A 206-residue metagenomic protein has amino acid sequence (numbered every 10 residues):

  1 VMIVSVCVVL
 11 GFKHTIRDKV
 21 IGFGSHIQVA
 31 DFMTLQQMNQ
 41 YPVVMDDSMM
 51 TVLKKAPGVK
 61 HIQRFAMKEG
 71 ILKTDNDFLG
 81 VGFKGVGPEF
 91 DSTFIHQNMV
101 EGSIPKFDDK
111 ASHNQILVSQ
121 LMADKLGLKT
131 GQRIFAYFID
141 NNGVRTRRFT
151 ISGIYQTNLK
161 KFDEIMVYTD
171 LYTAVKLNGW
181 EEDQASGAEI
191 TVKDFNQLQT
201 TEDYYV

Functional and structural regions predicted by a protein language model:
M2-I27: Alpha-helical transmembrane segments
I27, A123, D183-D203: A short beta-strand structural signal in non-transmembrane regions
M33-N39, Q156-N158, I190-L198: Structural beta->alpha junctions
M38-P42, Y204: Short, flexible/disordered intra-domain loops and linkers
P42-D183: A structural signal for hydrophobic secondary-structure junctions, strongest on transmembrane helix-loop-helix units
M49, L53, T201-V206: Short amphipathic alpha-helices in soluble, non-transmembrane regions that often serve as interface/regulatory elements
